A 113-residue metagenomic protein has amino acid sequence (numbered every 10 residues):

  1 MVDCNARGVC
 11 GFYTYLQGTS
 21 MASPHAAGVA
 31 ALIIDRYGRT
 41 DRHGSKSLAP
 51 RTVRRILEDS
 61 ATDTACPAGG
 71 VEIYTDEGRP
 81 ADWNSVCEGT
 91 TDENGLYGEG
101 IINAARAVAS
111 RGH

Functional and structural regions predicted by a protein language model:
M1-T90: Hydrolase catalytic cores
A81-E88, D92-H113: Secreted peptidase-domain scaffold signal
